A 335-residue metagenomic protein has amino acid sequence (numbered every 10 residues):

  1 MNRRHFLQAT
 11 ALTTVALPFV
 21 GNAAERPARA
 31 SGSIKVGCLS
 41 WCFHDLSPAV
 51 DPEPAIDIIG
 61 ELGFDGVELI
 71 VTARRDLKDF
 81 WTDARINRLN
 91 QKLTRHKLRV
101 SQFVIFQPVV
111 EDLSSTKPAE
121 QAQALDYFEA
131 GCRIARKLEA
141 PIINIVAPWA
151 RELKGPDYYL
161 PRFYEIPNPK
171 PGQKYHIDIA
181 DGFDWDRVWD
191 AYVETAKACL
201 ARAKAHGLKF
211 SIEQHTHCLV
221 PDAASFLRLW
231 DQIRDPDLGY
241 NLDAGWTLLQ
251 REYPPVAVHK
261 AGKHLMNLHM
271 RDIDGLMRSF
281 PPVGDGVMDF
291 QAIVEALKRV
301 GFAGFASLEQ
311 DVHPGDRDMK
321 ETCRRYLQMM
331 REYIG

Functional and structural regions predicted by a protein language model:
N2-K35, H44, A49-G63, E139-P141 (+3 more regions): Histidine-acidic metal/acid-base catalytic patches
A11-L12, A16-F19, V50, K92-H96 (+1 more regions): Active-site acidic/histidine proton-transfer and metal-coordination neighborhood in alpha/beta enzyme cores
A28-C42, V104-D112, P171-I179: N-terminal small/glycine-rich loop or linker at the start of catalytic domains across soluble metabolic enzymes
C42-H44, V71-A73, F106-V109, A147-R151 (+4 more regions): Active-site-proximal loop/turn and secondary-structure-junction residues that shape catalytic pockets, frequently
A49-E53, K78-N87, Q123, F290: Aromatic- and glycine-enriched glycan-recognition loops and surfaces that form the carbohydrate-binding subsites
I70-L89, A150-K154: Glycine-rich, proline-tolerant flexible connector loops at the mouths of alpha/beta enzymes
R75-L77, V109-S115, L153, L249 (+2 more regions): A short acidic, helix-capping loop that chelates divalent metal ions and anchors anionic groups
